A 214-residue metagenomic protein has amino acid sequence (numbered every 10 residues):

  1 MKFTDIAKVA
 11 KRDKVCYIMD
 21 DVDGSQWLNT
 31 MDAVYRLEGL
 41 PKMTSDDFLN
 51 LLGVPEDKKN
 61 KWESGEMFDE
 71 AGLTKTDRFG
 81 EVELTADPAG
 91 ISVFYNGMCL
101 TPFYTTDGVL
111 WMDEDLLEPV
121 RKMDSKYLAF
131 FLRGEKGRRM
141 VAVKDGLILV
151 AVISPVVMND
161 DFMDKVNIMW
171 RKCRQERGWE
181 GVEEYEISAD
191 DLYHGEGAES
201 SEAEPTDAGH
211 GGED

Functional and structural regions predicted by a protein language model:
M1-D23, W27-L37: Intrinsically disordered, low-complexity linker/loop segments enriched in Gly/Pro and charged/polar residues
K2-D5, D47, L116: Exposed alpha-helical structural elements
T30-A33, G53-D214: C-terminal functional regions that serve as terminal interaction/effector modules
P41-N50, N159-F162: Short amphipathic alpha-helical linker/capping segments at the junctions of internal repeats and modular domains
